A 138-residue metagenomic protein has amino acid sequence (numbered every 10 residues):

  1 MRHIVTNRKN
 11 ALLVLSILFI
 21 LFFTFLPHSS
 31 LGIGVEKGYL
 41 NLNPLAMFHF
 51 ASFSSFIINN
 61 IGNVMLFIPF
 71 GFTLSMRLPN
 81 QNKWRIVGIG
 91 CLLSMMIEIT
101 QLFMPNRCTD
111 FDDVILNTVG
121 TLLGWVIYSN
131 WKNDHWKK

Functional and structural regions predicted by a protein language model:
M1-F111, L122-K138: Bulky hydrophobic segments
L116: Active-site neighborhood of divalent metal-dependent phosphoester bond hydrolases
V119: Short strand-loop-helix active-site module centered on a catalytic nucleophile
